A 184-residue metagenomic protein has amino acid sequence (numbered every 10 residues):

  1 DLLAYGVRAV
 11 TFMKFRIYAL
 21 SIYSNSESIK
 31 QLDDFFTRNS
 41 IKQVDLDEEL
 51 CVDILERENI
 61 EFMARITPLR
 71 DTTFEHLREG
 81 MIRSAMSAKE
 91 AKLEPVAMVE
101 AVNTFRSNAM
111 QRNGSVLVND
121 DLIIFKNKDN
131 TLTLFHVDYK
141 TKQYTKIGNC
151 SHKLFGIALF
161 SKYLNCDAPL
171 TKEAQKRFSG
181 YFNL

Functional and structural regions predicted by a protein language model:
D1-L184: Terminal leader/tail segments of proteins
